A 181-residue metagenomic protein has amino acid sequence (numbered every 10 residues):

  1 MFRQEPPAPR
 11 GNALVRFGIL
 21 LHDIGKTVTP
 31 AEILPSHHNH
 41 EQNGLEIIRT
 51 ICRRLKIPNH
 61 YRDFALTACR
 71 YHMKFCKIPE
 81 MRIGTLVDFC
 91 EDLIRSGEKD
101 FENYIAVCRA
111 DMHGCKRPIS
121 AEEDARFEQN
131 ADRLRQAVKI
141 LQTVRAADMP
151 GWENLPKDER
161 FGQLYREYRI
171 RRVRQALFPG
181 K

Functional and structural regions predicted by a protein language model:
M1-I119: Divalent metal-dependent catalytic cores for phosphoryl transfer on phosphate-bearing substrates
N12, V107-K181: Charged substrate- and nucleic-acid-binding regions of tRNA-handling and nucleotidyl-transfer enzymes, centered on
